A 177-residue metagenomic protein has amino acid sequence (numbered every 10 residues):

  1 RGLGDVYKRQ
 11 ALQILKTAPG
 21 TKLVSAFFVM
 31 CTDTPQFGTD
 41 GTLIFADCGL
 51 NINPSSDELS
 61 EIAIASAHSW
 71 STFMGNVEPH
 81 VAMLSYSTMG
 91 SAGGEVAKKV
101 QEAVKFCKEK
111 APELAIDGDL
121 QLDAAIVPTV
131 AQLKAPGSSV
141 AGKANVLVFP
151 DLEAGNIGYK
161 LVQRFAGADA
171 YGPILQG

Functional and structural regions predicted by a protein language model:
R1-Y7: Short, small-residue-biased leader/transition segments that mark boundaries at the very start of proteins
D5, E61, E95, N156-I157: Charged, alpha-helix-enriched surfaces in structured cytosolic catalytic cores of large nucleotide-utilizing machines
A11-P54, F106-G177: Glycine-rich phosphate/nucleotide-binding loop
Q36-F45, G49-G118: Glycine-rich phosphate/diphosphate-binding loop of Rossmann-like nucleotide-binding domains
